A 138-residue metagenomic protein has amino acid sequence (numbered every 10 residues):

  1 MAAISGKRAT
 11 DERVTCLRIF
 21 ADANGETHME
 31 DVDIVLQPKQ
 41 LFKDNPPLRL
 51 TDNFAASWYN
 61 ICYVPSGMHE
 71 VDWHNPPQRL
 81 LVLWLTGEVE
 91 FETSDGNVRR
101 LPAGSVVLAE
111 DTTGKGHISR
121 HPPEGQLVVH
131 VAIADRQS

Functional and structural regions predicted by a protein language model:
A2-A21: Short acidic, Pro/Gly- and aromatic-enriched capping/linker segments at domain boundaries
L17-I19, C62, V82: Conserved hydrophobic/aromatic positions in well-ordered beta-strands
A21-W73, Q126-D135: A short glycine-rich, His/Asp/Glu-containing loop-to-beta-strand
N24, T86-E88, G96, G114 (+1 more regions): A generic structural motif
I34-L36, Y63, S94-T113: Short acidic-glycine-tyrosine-enriched beta hairpin
V71-W73, F91-E92, R100, A109 (+1 more regions): Short beta-strand His + acidic residue motifs that chelate non-heme Fe in jelly-roll/DSBH and cupin folds
P76-D95, S105: Glycine- and acidic-residue-biased ligand/ion/polar-headgroup-sensing regions
V107-T112, P122-S138: A short hydrophobic beta-strand segment most commonly corresponding to one strand of the jelly-roll/cupin
